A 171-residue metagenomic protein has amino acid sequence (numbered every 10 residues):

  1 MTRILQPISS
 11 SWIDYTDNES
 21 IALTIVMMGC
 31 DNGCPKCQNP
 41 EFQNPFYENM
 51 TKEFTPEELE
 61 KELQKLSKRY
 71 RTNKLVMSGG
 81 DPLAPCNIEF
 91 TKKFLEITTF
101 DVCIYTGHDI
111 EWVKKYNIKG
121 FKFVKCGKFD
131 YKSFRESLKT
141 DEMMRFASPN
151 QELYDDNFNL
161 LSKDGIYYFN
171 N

Functional and structural regions predicted by a protein language model:
M1-V26, D31, P35, N39-F46 (+1 more regions): N-terminal [4Fe-4S]-dependent radical SAM core
A22-T24, K74-V76, D101-C103, F123: Structural preference for beta-strand elements that scaffold enzyme active sites
M27-L75: Short, surface-exposed acidic-centric catalytic microdomains
M28, G80, G107: Cofactor-binding loop segments of dinucleotide-utilizing enzymes, especially the Rossmann-like FAD- and NAD(P)+-binding
N44-E62, L83-K119, F123: Canonical radical SAM enzyme core domain
K68, K114-S133: Structural recognition of alpha->loop->beta junctions
Y70-I97, G127-D130, F134-A147, Y154-L160: Conserved glycine-rich "GG(E/T)P / GGGxP" loop and the immediately following alpha-helix in the radical SAM core
E152-N171: Charged phosphate-binding loop/patch that engages nucleotide di/tri-phosphates or the phosphate backbone of nucleic
